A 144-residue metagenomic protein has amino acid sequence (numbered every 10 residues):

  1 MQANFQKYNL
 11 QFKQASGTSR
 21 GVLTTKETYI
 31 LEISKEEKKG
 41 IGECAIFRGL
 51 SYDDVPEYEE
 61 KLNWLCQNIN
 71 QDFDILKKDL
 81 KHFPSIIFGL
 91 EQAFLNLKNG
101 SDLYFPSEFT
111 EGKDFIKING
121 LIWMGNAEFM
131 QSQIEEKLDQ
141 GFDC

Functional and structural regions predicted by a protein language model:
M1-C144: N-terminal capping/lid subdomain adjacent to the active-site entrance of alpha/beta enzymes
